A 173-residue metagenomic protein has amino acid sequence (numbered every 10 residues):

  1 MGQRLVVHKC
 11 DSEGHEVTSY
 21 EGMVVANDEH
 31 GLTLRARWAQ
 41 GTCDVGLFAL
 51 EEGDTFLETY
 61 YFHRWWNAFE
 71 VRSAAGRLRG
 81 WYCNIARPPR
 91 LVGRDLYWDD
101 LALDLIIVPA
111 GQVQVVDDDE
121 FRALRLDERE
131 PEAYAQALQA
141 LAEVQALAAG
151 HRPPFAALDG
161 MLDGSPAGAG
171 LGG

Functional and structural regions predicted by a protein language model:
M1-T55: Charge-rich, low-complexity N-terminal segments
N27-H30, A74-G76, V108-Q112: Short acidic-glycine loop/turn motifs at beta-strand connectors
C43-A49, G93-R94, L124-E128: A short, polar/proline- and glycine-enriched secondary-structure boundary/capping micro-motif
F48-R90, L96, D100-L103: Phosphate/ribose-recognition catalytic cores of enzymes acting on nucleotide-derived substrates
T59, A68, R79, D95-L101 (+4 more regions): Extended soluble regions of mature proteins
L101-Q145: A hydrophobic, small-residue-rich beta->alpha segment in the mid-to-C-terminal subdomain of diverse proteins
A142-G173: Cysteine/selenocysteine-centered motifs that mediate thiol-based redox chemistry or coordinate metal-sulfur cofactors
